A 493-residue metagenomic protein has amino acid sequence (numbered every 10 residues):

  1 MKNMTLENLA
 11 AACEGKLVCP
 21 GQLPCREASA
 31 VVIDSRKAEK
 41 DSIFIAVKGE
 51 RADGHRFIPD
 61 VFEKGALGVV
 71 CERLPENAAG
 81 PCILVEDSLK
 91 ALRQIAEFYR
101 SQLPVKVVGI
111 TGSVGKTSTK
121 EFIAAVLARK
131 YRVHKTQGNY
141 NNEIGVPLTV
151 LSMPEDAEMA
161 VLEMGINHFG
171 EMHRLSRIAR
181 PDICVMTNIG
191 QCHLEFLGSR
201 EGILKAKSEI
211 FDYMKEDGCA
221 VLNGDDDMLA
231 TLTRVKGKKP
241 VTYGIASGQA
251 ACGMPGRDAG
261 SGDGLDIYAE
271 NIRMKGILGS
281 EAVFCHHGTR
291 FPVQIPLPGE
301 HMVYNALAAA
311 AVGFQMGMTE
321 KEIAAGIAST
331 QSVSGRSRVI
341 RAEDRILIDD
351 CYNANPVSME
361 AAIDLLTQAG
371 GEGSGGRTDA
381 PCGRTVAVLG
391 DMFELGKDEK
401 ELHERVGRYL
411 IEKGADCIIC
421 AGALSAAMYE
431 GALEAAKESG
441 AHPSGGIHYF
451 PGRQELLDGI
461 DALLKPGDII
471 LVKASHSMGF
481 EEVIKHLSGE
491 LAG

Functional and structural regions predicted by a protein language model:
M1-L17, K40-I43, D182, F196 (+5 more regions): ATP-dependent carboxylate-amine ligase
M1-Q94, M254-R257, R408-Y409, K413-A423 (+1 more regions): N-terminal leader/targeting and accessory segments in enzymes
L9, S42, V61, I95 (+14 more regions): Residue-level signal for inorganic ion chemistry
A11, A91-G224, M228-K236, M254 (+2 more regions): Phosphate-binding loop of NTP-binding sites
E72, V105-T111, H134, V185-Q191 (+6 more regions): Short beta-strands and strand-loop turn motifs
A79-S88, G237-A246, D266, A436 (+1 more regions): Active-site regions of enzymes building and remodeling cell-envelope glycoconjugates
I166-L194, A230-R290, V333-R336: Extended acidic/charged loop-beta regions that coordinate divalent cations and stabilize anionic phosphate/carboxylate
H173, P292-E300: A short glycine-threonine-serine/GTX helix/turn-capping micro-motif
